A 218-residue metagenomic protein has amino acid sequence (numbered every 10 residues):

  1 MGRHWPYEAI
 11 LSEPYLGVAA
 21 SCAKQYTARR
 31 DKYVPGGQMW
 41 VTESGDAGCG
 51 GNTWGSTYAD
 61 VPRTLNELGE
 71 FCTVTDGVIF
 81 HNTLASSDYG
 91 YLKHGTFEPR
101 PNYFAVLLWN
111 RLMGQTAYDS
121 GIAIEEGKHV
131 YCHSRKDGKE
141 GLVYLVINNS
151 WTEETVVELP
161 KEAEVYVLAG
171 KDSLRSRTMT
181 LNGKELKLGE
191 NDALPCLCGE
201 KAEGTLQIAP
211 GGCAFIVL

Functional and structural regions predicted by a protein language model:
M1, T42-G45, H81-A85, V146-S150 (+1 more regions): Active-site-proximal beta-strand/loop segments in catalytic clefts of secreted hydrolases
M1-A59, V74: Noncatalytic carbohydrate-binding groove/subsite architecture in carbohydrate-active enzymes
M1-H4, D46-G51, S86-G90, T152-E154 (+1 more regions): Flexible loop/turn segments at secondary-structure boundaries
C22-G37, E70-G77, L112-Q115, G204-P210: A structural motif corresponding to the C-terminal end of an alpha-helix and its immediate exit/capping segment
W40-R135: Aromatic/acidic polysaccharide-binding cleft in carbohydrate-active enzymes
M113, A117-A123, V156, L188 (+2 more regions): C-terminal non-catalytic regions of proteins with extracellular/luminal or membrane-system context
E126-K161, V165-S173, P210-V217: Carbohydrate-binding surface patches
L159-I208: Acidic, Ser/Thr/Pro-rich beta/coil linker or hinge segments at domain junctions
